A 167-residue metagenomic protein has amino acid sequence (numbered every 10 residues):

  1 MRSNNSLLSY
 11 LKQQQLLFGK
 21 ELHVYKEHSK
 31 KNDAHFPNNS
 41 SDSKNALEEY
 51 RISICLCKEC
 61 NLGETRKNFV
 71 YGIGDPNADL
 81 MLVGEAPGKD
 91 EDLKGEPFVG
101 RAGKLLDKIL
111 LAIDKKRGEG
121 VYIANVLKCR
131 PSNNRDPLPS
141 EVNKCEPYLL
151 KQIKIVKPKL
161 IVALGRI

Functional and structural regions predicted by a protein language model:
M1-N5, Y25: Short, small/acidic-rich helices and loops at N termini and domain boundaries of DNA replication/processing enzymes
S9, Q13, K20-I167: A polyanion-binding, active-site-adjacent surface
